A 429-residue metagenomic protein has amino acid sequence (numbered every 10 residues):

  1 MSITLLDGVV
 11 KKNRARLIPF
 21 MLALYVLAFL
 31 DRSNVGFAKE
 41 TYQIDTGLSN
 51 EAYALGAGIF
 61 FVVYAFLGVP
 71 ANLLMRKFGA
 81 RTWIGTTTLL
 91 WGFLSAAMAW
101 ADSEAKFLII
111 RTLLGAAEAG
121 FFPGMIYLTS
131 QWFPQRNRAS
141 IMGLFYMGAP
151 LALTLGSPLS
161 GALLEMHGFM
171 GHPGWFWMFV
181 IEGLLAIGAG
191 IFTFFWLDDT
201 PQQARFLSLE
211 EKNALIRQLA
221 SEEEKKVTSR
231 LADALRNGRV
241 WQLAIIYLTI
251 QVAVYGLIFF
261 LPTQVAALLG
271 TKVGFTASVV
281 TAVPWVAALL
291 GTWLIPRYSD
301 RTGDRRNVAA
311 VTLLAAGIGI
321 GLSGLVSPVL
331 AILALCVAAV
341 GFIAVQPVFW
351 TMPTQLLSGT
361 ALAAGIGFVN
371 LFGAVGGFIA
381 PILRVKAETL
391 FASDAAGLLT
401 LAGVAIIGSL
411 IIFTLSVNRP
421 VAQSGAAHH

Functional and structural regions predicted by a protein language model:
V35-G36, A234-P296, Q346, W350 (+1 more regions): Extracytoplasmic gate region of multi-pass secondary transporters
G47, G79, W100-K106, A117 (+3 more regions): Helix-breaking motifs and short loop linkers at transmembrane-helix boundaries and internal kinks in secondary membrane
F66-A105: Conserved MFS/SLC helix-loop-helix module at the cytosolic interface between two early adjacent transmembrane helices
L67-G79, L290-D304, E388: Helix-to-loop junctions at the C-terminal end of transmembrane segments in multipass secondary transporters
R76-T88, D300-L313: Cytoplasmic membrane-interface "Motif A"-like loop-to-helix N-cap segments of 12-TM Major Facilitator Superfamily
I110-M147: Cytoplasmic helix-loop-helix junction between adjacent transmembrane helices in 12-TM secondary transporters
S140-L164, L185-A186, N370-A380: Glycine-rich segments within core transmembrane alpha-helices of 12-TM secondary carriers
G303-M352: C-terminal transmembrane helical hairpin of 12-TM major facilitator-type secondary transporters
